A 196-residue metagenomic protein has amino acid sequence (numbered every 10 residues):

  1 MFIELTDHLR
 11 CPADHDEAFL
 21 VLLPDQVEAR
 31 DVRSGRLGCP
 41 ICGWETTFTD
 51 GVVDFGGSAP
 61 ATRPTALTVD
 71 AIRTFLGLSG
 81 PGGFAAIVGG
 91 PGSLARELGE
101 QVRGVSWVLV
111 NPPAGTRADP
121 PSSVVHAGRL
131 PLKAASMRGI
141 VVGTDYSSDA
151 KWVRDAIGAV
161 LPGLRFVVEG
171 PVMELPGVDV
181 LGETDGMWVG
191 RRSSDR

Functional and structural regions predicted by a protein language model:
M1-L67, L76-S79, G177, G182: N-terminal auxiliary segments of SAM/dcSAM-dependent transferases
V69-A71, V108-P131: A short, well-structured beta->alpha microelement
S79-V108: Conserved class I S-adenosyl-L-methionine
P81-G83, D119-D155: A short acidic, Gly/Pro-enriched loop at the edge of an enzyme's catalytic core that lines a small-molecule cofactor
A86-S93, L109-A114, H126, V141-S147 (+1 more regions): Structural motif
R96-E100, P113-P121, P171-G177: Short loop/helix-cap segments at secondary-structure boundaries that form the rim of catalytic
S148-F166, P171-V172: A short glycine-rich, Lys/Arg-flanked "PGG" loop and its adjoining helix->strand segment in the class I
E174-R196: Core SAM-dependent methyltransferase catalytic element
